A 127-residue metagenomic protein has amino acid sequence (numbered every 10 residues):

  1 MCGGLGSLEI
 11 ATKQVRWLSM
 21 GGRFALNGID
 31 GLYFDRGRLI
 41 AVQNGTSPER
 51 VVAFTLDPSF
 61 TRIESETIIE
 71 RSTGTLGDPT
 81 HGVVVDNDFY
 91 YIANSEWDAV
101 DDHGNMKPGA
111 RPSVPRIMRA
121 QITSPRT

Functional and structural regions predicted by a protein language model:
M1-T127: Sequence/structural signature of beta-propeller domains
